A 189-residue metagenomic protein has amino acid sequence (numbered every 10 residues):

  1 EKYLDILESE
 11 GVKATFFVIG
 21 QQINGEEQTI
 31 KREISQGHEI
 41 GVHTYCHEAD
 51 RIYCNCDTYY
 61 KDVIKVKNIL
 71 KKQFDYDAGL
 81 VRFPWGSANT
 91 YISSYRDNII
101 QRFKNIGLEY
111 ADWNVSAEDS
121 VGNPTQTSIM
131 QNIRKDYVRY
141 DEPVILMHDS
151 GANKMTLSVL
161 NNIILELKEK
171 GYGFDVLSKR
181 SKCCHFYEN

Functional and structural regions predicted by a protein language model:
E1-D77, F83, E166, G173 (+1 more regions): Active-site beta->alpha N-cap acidic-glycine motif
L4-T15, K72, R139-N189: Terminal accessory/targeting
G20, S87, S150-G151: Residue-level signal for short, function-critical loop segments
V42-T44, L80-P84, A111-S116, V144-H148: Short beta-strands and strand-loop turn motifs
E48-F74, S87-E142, M155-S158: Alpha-helical scaffold elements lining the catalytic groove of polysaccharide deacetylases
